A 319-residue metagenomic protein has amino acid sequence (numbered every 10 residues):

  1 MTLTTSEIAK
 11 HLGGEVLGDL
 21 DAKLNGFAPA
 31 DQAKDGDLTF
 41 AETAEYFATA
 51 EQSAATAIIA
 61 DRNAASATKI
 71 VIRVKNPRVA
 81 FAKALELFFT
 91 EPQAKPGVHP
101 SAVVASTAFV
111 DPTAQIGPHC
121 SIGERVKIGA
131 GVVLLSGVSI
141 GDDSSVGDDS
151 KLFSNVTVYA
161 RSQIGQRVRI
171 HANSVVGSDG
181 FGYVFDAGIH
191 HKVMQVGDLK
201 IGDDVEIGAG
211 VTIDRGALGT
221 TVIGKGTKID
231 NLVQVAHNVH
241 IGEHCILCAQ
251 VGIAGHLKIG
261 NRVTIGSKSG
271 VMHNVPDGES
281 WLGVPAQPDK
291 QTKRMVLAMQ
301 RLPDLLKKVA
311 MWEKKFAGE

Functional and structural regions predicted by a protein language model:
M1-S101, S162, R167, N173-S174 (+3 more regions): Terminal amphipathic alpha-helical/low-complexity segments used for targeting or macromolecular assembly
F40, G97-D289, K293: Structural signal for interior beta-strand "rungs" in well-ordered beta-sheet cores of soluble enzyme domains
